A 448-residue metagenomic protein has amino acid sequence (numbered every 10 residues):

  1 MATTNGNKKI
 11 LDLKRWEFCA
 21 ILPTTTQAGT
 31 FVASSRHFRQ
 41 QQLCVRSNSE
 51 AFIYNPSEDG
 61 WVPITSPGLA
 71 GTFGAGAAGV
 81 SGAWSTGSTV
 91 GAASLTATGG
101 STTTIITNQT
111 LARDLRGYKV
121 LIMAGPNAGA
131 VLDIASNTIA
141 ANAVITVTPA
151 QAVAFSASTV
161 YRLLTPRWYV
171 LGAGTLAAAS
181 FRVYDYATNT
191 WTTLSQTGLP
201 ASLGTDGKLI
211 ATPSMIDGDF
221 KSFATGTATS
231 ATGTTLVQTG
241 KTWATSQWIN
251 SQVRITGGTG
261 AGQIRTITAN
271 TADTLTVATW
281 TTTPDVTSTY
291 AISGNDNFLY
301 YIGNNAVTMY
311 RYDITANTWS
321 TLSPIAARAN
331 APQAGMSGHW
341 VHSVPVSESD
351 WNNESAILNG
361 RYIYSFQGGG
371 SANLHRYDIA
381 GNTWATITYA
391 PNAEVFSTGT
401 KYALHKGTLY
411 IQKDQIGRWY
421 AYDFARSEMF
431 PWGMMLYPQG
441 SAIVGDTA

Functional and structural regions predicted by a protein language model:
M1, C19-R46, A51-I53, I64-S88 (+10 more regions): Conserved short beta-strand element of beta-propeller blades
T4-G6, N48, A112-Y118, L176-A178 (+4 more regions): A short, compositionally biased
G6, I10-R15, R46-S57, W61: Beta-propeller domains
K14, P56-D59, D185-N189, D313-N317 (+2 more regions): Short loop/turn segments that connect beta-strands within beta-propeller blades
I21, P67-L69, W84-A157, Q196-L199 (+2 more regions): Autoprocessing Asn-cyclization modules and mimics
G60, V153-A154, T282-D285, G417 (+1 more regions): Short, surface-exposed beta-strand-loop junctions and turns on beta-sheet-rich folds
V62, A130-L132, T192, Q263-R265 (+3 more regions): Short beta-strand segments
